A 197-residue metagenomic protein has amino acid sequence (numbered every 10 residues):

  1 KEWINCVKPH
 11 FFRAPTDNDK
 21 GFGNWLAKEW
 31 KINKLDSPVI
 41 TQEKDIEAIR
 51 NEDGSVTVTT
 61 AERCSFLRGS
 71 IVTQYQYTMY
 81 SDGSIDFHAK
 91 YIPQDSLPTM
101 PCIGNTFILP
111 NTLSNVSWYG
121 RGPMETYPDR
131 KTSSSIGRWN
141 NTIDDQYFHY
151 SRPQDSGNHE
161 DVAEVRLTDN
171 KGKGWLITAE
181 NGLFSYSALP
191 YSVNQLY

Functional and structural regions predicted by a protein language model:
K1-Y197: Beta-strand/loop-rich accessory regions of lumenal/periplasmic or secreted enzymes, predominantly carbohydrate-active
